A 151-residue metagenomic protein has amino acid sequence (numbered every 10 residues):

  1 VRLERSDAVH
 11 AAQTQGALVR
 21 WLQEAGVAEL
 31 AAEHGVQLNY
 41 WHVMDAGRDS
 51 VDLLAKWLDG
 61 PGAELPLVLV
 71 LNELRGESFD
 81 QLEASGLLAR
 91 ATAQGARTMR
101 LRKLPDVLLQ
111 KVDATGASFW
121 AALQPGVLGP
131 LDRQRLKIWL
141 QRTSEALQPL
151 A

Functional and structural regions predicted by a protein language model:
V1: Phosphate-binding loop that captures ATP/GTP phosphates
E4-L22: Switch II (G3) loop of P-loop NTPases
A8, Y40-H42, L69: Structural beta-sheet core signal
Q13-A17, A46-S50, R75-S78: Short acidic, S/G/P-rich loop/turn micro-motifs used as interaction or catalytic elements
R20-A46: Inter-motif core of Ras-like GTPase G domains
H34-N39, A63-L67, G95-A96: Short glycine-/polar-rich loops that comprise or flank the Walker A/P-loop and associated switch/sensor motifs
E73, S78-L82, L88-I138: Beta-strand-loop-alpha "switch" segments that mediate conformational coupling across diverse proteins
